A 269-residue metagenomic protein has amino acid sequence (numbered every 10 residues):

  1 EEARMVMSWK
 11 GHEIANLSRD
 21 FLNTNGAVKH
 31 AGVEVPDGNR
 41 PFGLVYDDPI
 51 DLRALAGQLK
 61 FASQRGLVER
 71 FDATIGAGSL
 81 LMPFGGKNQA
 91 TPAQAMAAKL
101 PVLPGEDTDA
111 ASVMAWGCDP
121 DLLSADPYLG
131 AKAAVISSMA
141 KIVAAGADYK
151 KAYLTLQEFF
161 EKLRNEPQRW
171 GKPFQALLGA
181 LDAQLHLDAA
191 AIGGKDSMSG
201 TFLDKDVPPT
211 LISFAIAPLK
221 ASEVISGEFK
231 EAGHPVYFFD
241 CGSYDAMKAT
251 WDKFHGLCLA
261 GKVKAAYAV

Functional and structural regions predicted by a protein language model:
E1-V269: Glycine/proline-enriched, intrinsically flexible loops and inter-domain linkers
